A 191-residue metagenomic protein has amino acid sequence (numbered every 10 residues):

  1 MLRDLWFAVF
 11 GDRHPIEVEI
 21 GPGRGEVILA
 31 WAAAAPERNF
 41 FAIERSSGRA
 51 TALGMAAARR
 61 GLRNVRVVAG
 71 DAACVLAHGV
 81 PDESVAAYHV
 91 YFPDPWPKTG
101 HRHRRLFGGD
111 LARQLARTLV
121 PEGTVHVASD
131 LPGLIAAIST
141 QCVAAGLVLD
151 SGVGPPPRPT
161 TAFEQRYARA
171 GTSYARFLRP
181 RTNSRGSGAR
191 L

Functional and structural regions predicted by a protein language model:
M1-I16: Conserved alpha-helix/loop element of class I SAM-dependent methyltransferases that forms part of the SAM/SAH-binding
P15-C74: SAM cofactor-binding core of SAM-dependent methyltransferases, primarily the Rossmann-like beta-alpha-beta module
H78-A87: A short acidic, Gly/Pro-enriched loop at the edge of an enzyme's catalytic core that lines a small-molecule cofactor
A86-T99: Conserved proline-anchored active-site loop of SAM-dependent methyltransferases that bridges a beta-strand
G100-H101, A128-A144: Conserved class I S-adenosyl-L-methionine
F107-P121: A short glycine-rich, Lys/Arg-flanked "PGG" loop and its adjoining helix->strand segment in the class I
P121-S129: Conserved beta-strand signature within the Rossmann-like core of class I S-adenosyl-L-methionine
I138-L191: Class I S-adenosyl-L-methionine
